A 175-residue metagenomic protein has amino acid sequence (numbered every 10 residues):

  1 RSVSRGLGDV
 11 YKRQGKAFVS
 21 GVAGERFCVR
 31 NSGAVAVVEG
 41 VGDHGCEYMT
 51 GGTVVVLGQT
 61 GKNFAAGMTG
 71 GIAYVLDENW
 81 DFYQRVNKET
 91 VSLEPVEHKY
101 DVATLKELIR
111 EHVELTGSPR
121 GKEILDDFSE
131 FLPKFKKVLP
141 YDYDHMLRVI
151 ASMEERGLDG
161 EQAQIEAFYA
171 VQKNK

Functional and structural regions predicted by a protein language model:
R1-Y11: Single conserved hydrophobic/aromatic residue that forms the stacking wall/gate of nucleotide- or nucleobase-binding
R5, G15, Q172-K175: Non-catalytic terminal/interface segments that mediate subunit docking, oligomerization, and allosteric communication
D9, F27-C28: Replace "in large, NTP-powered and nucleic-acid-processing enzymes" with "in large, NTP-powered factors and other
D9, Q14-K16, G33-V35, C46 (+3 more regions): Detector for repetitive beta-architecture
K12, N31, L105-L108: Alpha-helical scaffold domains
S20-V22, V29-R30, V38-E39, E47 (+2 more regions): Feature marks extracellular polysaccharide-active and adherence modules
V22-E25, V41-D43, G61-K62, N79-D81 (+1 more regions): Short, glycine-/Ser/Thr-/acidic-enriched flexible segments
L57-G58, A65, T69-K175: Intrinsically disordered, low-complexity terminal regions
